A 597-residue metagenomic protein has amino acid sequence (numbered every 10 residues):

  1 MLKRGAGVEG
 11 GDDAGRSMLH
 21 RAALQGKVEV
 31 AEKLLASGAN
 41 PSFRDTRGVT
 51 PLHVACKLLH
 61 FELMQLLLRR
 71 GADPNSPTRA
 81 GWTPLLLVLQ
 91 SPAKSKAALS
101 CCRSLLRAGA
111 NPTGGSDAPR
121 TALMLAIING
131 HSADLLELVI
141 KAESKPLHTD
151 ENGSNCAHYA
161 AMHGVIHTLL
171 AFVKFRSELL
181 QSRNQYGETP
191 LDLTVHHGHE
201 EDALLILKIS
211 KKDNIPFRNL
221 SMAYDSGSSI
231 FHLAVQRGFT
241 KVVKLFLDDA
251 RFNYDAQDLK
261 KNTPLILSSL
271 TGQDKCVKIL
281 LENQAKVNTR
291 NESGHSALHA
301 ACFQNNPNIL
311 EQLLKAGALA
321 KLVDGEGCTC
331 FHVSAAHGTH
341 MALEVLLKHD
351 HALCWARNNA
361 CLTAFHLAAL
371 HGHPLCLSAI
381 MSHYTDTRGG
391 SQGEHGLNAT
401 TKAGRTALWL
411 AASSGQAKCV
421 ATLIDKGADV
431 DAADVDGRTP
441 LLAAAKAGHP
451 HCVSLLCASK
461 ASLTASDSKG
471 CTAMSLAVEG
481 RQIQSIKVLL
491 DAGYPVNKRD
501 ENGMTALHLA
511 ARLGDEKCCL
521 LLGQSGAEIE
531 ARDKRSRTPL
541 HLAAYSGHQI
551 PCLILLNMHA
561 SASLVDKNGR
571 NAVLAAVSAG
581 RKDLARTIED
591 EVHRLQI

Functional and structural regions predicted by a protein language model:
L2-A6, E32-A39, Q65-A72, R103-N111 (+14 more regions): Ankyrin repeat domain, specifically the short helix-to-loop turn at the C-terminus of the second helix of each repeat
D12, D45, T78, S116 (+13 more regions): Ankyrin repeat boundary/linker residues
V30, E62-L63, A97, C101 (+14 more regions): Conserved ankyrin/ankyrin-like repeat signature
K446, S454, A458-R535, P539: Eukaryotic tandem repeat interaction scaffolds
A562-V592: Leucine-rich solenoid repeat scaffolds
